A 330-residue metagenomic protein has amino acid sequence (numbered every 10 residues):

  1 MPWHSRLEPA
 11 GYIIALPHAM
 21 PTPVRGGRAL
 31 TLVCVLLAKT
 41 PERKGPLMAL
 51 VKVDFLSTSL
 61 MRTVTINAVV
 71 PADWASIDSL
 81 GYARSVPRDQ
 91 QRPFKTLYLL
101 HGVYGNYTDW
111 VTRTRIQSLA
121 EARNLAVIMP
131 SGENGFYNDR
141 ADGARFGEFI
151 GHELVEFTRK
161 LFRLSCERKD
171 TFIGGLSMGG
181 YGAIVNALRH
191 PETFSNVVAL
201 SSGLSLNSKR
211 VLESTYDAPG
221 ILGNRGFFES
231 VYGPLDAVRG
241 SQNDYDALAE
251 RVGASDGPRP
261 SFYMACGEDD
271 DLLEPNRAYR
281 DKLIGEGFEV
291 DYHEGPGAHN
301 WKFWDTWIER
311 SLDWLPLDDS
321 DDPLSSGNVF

Functional and structural regions predicted by a protein language model:
S5-E8, Y12-A15, P21-V24, L32-F330: Non-catalytic cap/lid and distal C-terminal segments of serine-dependent acyl enzymes
G27: PRPP-associated nucleotide enzymes
